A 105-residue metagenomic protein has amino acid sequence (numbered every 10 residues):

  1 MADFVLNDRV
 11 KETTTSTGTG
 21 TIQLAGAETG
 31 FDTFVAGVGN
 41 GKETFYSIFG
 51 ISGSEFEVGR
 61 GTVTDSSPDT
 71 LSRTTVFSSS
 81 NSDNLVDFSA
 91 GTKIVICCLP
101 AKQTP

Functional and structural regions predicted by a protein language model:
M1-G26, P68, F77-P105: Glycine-rich, low-complexity segments
V35-R60: Ser/Thr/Gly-rich low-complexity blocks that favor extended beta-strand/coil architectures
F49, R73-V76: Generic short beta-strand segments
G50-G53, D65-S66, S80: Trimeric beta-solenoid/beta-helix "fiber body" segments of extracellular/virion adhesins and depolymerases
S54, T74, V86: Flexible, active-site-adjacent loop/turn segments at secondary-structure boundaries
E55-S72: Elongated alpha-helical scaffolds
